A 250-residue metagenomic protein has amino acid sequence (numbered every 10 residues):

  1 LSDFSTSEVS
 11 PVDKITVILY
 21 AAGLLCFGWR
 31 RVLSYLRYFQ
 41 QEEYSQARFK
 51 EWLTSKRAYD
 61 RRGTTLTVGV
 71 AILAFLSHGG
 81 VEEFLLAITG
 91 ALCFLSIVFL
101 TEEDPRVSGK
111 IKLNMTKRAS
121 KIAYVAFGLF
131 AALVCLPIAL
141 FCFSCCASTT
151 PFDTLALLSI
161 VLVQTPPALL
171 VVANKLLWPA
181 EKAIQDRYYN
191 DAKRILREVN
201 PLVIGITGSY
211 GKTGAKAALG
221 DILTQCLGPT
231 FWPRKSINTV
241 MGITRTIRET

Functional and structural regions predicted by a protein language model:
S2-F4: N-terminal sensory and localization modules of signal-transduction and trafficking proteins
E8-T250: Phosphate-binding loop of NTP-binding sites
